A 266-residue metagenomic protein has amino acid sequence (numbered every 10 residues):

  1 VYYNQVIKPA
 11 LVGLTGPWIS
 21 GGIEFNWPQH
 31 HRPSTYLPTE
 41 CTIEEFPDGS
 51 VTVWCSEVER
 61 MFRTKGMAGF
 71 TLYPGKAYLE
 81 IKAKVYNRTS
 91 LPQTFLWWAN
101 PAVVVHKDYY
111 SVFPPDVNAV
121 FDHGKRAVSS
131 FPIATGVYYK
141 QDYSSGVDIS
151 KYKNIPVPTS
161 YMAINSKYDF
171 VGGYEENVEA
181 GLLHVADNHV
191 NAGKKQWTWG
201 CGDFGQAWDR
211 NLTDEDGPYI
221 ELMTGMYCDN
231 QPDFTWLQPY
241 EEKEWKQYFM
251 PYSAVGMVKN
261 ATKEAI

Functional and structural regions predicted by a protein language model:
V1, G66-L72, G181-A186, I266: Broad, structure-driven detector of short, well-ordered beta-strand segments within folded domains
V1, S56-M61, K84-S90: Secondary-structure transition/turn motif
V1-Q5, A77, R88-L96, N100-E242 (+1 more regions): A contiguous, surface-exposed recognition patch within enzymatic or periplasmic domains that forms
V1-W18: Solvent-exposed N-terminal domain segments of exported/luminal and surface proteins
G21-A77, F204-T235, P239: Extended, loop-rich substrate-binding clefts of extracytoplasmic carbohydrate-active enzymes
C55-E57, A83-V85, E241-A254: Short, hydrophobic/aromatic-enriched beta-strand segments in well-ordered soluble domains
P251-I266: Non-catalytic C-terminal accessory domains or segments of carbohydrate-active enzymes
